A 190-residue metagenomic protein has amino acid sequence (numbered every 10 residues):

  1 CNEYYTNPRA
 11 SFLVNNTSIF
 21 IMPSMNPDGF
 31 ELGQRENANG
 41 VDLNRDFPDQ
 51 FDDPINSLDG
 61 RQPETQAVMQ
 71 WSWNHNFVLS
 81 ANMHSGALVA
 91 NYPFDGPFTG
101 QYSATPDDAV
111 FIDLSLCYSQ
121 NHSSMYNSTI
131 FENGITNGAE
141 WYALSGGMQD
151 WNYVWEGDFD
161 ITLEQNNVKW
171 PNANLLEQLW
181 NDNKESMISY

Functional and structural regions predicted by a protein language model:
C1-N15: Flexible, small-residue-rich helix->loop connector segments that border functional cores
N15-D28, L32-Y190: Metallocarboxypeptidase
